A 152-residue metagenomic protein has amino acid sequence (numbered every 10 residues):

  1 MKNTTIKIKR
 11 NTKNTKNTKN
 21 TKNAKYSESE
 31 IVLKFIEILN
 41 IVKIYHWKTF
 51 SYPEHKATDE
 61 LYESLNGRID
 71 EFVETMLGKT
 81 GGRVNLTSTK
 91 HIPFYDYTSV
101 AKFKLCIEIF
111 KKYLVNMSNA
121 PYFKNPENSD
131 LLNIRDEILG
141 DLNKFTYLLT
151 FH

Functional and structural regions predicted by a protein language model:
M1-E28: Compositionally biased low-complexity segments enriched in polar/charged residues
A24-V32, I38, S99, F103-C106: Disorder-to-helix initiation segments
K25-E28, S51, H55, V100 (+2 more regions): Active-site oxyanion-binding pockets that recognize sulfate/phosphate
E30, K34, A57-E60, S64 (+2 more regions): Alpha-helical initiation/capping and key positions within long helical/coiled-coil segments
E37-E60, A120-S129: Helix-loop segments that flank and shape redox-cofactor active sites
L39-H46, I69, V73-M76, K111-P121 (+1 more regions): A structural signal for well-ordered alpha-helices, especially hydrophobic packing surfaces of coiled-coils
P53-L86: Conserved alpha-helical segments that form or flank metal/cofactor-binding pockets of metalloenzymes
H91-T146: Acidic/histidine-rich alpha-helical segments that form the ligand environment of transition-metal centers
